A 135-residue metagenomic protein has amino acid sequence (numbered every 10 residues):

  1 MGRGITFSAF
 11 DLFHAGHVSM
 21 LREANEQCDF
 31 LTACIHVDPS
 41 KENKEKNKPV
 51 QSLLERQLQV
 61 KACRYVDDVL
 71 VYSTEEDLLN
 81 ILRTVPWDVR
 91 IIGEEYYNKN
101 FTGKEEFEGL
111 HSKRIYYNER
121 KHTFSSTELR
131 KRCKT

Functional and structural regions predicted by a protein language model:
M1-T135: Nucleotidyltransferase catalytic core that binds NTPs
